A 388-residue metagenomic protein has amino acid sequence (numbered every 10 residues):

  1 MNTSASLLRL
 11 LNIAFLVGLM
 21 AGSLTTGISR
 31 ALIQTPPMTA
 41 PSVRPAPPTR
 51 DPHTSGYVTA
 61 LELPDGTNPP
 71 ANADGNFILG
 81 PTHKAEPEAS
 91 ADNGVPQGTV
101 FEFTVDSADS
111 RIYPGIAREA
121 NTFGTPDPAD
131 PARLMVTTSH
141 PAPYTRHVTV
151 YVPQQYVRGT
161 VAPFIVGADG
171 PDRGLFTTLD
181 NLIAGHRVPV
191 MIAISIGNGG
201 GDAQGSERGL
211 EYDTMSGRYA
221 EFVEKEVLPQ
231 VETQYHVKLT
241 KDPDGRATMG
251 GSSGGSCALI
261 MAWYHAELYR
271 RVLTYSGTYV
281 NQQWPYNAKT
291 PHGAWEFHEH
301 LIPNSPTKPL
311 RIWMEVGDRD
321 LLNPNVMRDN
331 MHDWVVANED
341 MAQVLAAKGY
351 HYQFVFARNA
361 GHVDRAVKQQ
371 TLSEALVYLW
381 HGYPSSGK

Functional and structural regions predicted by a protein language model:
N2-A14: Bacterial N-terminal signal peptides that target proteins for export
L7, Q34, E315-R319: Compositionally biased, intrinsically disordered low-complexity regions
L11-S23: Bacterial N-terminal signal peptides
L16, M38, A366: Alpha-helical and His/Cys-centered functional microenvironments
S23-T39: Signal peptide processing junction and immediate N-terminal pro/mature segment of secreted/exported proteins
M38-P47: A short, flexible low-complexity segment enriched in Lys/Arg and Gly/Pro that occurs in N-terminal basic tails
P47-T49, Y57, L63-K388: Non-catalytic cap/lid and distal C-terminal segments of serine-dependent acyl enzymes
P52: GGW-centered surface loops in extracellular recognition modules
